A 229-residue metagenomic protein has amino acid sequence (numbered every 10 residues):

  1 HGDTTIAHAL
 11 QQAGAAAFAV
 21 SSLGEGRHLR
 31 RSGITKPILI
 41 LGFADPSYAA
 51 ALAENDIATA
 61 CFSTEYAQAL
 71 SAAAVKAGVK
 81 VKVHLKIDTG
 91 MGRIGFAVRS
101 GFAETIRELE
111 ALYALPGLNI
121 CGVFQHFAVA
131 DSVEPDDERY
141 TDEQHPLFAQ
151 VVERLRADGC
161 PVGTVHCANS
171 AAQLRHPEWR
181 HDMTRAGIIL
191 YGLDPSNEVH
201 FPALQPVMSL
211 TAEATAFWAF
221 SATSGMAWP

Functional and structural regions predicted by a protein language model:
H1-A13, Q68, A72-A73, V79-K82 (+1 more regions): Active-site loop/helix belt of alpha/beta enzymes
H1-I57, C61-L70, R175: N-terminal active-site wall of soluble small-molecule enzyme domains
L41, F62, K86-D88, A186-G187: Generic beta-sheet signal
A222-P229: Short, solvent-exposed secondary-structure boundary/capping segments
